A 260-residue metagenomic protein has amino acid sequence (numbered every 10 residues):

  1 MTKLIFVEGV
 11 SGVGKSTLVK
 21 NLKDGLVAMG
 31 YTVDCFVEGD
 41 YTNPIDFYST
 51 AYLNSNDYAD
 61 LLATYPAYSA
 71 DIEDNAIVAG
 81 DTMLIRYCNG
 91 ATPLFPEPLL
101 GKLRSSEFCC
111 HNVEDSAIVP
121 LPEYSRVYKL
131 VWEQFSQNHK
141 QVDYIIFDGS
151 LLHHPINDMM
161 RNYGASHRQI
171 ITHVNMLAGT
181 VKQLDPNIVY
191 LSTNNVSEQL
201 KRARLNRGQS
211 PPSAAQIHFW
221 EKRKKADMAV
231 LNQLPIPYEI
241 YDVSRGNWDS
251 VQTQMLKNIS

Functional and structural regions predicted by a protein language model:
V10: P-loop (Walker A) phosphate-binding loop of NTP-binding proteins
V13: ATP-binding Walker
S16: Walker A/P-loop
D24-A76, M159: Conserved substrate/cofactor phosphate-moiety recognition/catalytic segment in nucleotide-dependent phosphotransferases
Y68-A178: Glycine-rich phosphate-binding loop used to anchor ATP phosphates in small-molecule kinases, encompassing both
F147-S150, H167-R204: Conserved phosphate-donor/acceptor-positioning beta-strand/loop module used by diverse small-molecule
L205-G208, A215-S260: NTP-dependent small-molecule kinase module
